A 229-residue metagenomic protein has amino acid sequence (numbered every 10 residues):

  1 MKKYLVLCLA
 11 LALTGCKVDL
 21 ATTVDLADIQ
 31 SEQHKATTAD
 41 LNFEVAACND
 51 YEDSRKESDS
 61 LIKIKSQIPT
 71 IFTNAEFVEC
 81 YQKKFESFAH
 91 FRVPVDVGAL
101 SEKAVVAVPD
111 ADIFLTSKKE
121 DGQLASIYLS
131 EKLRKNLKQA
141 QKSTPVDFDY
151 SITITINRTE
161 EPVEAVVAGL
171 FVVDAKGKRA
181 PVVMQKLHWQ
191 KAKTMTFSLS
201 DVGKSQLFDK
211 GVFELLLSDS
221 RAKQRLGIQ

Functional and structural regions predicted by a protein language model:
K2-C8: Sec-dependent signal peptide recognition, specifically the positively charged N-region followed immediately by
L13-G15: C-terminal motif of bacterial Sec signal peptides marking the signal peptidase cleavage site
K17-D19: Bacterial signal peptide processing site
A21-Q30: Short, low-complexity, disordered segments immediately C-terminal to signal peptides in bacterial exported proteins
Q30-T37: Edge/loop elements at the starts and ends of beta-strands within beta-rich repeat scaffolds
T37-S66, K132: Post-signal-peptide N-terminal segment of Sec-exported extracytoplasmic proteins
Q67-Q229: Mature, soluble, non-transmembrane domains
